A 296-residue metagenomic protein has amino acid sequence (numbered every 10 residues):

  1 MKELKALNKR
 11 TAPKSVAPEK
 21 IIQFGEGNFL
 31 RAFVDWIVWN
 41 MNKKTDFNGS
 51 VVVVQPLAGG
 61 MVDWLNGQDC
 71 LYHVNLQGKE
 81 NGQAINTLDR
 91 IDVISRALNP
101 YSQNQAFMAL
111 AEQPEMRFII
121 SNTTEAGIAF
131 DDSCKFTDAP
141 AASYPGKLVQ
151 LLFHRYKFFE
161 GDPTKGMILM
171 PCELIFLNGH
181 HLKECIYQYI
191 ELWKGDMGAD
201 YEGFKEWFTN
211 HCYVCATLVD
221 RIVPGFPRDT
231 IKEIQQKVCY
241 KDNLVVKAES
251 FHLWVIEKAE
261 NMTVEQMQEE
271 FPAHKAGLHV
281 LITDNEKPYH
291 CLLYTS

Functional and structural regions predicted by a protein language model:
M1-S296: Substrate/ligand-engaging "lid" and interaction regions
